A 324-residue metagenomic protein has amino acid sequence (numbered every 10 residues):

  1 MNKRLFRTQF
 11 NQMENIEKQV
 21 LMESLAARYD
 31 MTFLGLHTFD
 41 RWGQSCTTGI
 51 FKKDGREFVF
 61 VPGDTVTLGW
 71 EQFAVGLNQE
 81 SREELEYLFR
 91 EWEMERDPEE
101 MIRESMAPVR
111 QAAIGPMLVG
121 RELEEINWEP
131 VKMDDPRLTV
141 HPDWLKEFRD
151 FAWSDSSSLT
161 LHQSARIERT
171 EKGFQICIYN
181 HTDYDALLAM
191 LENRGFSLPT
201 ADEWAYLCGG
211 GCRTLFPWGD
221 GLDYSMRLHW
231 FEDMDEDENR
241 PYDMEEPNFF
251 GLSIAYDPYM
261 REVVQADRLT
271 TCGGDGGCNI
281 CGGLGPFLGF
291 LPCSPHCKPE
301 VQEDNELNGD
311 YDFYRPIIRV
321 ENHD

Functional and structural regions predicted by a protein language model:
M1-S197, D304-D324: Extended beta-strand/loop cores of jelly-roll/beta-sandwich
K3-N11, R240, E246, A255-D324: Surface-exposed recognition segments
Q72-G76, E83, K132-D134, R213 (+3 more regions): Surface-exposed beta-strand edges and their flanking turn/coil or helix-capping segments
E84-Y87, P142-E147, L222-S225, P286-F290 (+1 more regions): Glycine-rich loops and low-complexity Gly/Arg-rich segments that provide flexible linkers or classic glycine-based
R166-G283: Functional-site microenvironments in short loops/helix caps that host divalent-cation chemistry
